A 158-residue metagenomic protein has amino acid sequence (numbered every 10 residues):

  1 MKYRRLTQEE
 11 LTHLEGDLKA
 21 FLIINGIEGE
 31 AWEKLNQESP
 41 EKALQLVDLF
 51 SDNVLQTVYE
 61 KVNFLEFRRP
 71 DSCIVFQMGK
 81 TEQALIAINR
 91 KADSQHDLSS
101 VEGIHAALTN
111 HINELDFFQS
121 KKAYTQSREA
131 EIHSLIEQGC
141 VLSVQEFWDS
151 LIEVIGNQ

Functional and structural regions predicted by a protein language model:
K2-F67: N-terminal interaction modules that seed assembly of large macromolecular complexes
L6-E9, H13, E41, Q45 (+8 more regions): Alpha-helix boundary/N-cap detector
F21, F50, F64-F67, F76 (+3 more regions): Phenylalanine-focused residue identity feature
A31-L35, E66-P70, Q119, F147-I152: Short coil/turn segments at secondary-structure boundaries
W32-L35, S39, N53, D71 (+5 more regions): Short, surface-exposed, charged/polar-biased interaction segments
A43-H105: Long, charge-patterned amphipathic interaction tracts in eukaryotic proteins
N110-Q158: Glycine-rich, aromatic-bearing surface loops/beta-hairpins
